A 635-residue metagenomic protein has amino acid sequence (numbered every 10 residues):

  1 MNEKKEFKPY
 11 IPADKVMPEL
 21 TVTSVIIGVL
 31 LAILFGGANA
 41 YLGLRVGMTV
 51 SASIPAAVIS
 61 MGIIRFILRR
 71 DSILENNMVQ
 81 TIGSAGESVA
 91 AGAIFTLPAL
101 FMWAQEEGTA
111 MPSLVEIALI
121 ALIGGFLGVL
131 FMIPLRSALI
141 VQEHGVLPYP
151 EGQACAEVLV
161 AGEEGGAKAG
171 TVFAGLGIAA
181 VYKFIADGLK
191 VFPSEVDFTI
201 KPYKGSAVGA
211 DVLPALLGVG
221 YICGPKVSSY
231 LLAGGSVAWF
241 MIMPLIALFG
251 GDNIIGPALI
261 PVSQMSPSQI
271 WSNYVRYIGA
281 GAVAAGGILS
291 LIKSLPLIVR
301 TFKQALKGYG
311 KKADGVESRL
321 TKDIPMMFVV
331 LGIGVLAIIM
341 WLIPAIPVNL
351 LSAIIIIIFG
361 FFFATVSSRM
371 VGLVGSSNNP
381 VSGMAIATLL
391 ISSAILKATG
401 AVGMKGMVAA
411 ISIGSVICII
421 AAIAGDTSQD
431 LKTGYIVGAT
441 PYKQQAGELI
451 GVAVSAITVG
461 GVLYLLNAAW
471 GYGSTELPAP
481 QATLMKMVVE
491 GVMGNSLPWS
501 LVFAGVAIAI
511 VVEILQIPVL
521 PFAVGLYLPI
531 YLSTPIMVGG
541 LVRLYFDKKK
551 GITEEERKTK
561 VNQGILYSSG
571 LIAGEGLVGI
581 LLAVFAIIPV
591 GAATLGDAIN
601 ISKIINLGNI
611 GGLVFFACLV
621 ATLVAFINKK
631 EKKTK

Functional and structural regions predicted by a protein language model:
M1-K635: Alpha-helical multipass membrane-protein architecture
